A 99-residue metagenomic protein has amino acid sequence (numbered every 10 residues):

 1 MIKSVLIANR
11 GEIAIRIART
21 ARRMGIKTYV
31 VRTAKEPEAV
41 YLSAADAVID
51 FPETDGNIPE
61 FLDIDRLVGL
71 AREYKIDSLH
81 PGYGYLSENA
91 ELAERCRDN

Functional and structural regions predicted by a protein language model:
M1-N99: ATP-binding N-terminal substructure of ATP-dependent carboxylate-amine bond-forming enzymes
